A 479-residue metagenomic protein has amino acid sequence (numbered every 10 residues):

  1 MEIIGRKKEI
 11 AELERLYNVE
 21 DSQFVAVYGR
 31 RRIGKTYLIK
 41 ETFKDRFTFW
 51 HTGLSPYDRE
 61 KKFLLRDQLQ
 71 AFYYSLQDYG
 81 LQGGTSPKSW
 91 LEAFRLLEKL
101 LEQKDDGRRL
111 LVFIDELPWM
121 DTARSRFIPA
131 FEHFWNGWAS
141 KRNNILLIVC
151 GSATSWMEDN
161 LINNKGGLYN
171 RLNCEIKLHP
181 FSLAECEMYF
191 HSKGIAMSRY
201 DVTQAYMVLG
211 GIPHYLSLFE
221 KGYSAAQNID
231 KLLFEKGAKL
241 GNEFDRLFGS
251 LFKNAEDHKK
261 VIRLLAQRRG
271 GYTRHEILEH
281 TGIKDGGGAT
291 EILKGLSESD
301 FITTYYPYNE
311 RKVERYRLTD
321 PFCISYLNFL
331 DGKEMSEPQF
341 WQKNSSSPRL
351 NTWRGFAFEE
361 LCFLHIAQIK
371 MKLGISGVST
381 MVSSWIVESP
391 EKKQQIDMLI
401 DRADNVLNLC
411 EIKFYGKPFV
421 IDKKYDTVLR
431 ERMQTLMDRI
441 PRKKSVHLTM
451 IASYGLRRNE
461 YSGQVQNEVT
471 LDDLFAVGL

Functional and structural regions predicted by a protein language model:
K35: Conserved lysine of the Walker
L38: Hydrophobic positions on the alpha1 helix immediately C-terminal to the Walker A/P-loop
F49-H51, R59-G84, E98, S325: Conserved NTP-binding/hydrolysis module of P-loop NTPases
W119-A123, F127-K165: Sensor-1/coupling segment of RecA-like P-loop NTPase cores
N173-D201: Conserved small helical "lid"/interfacial subdomain of P-loop NTPases
H214-I396: Accessory nucleic acid-recognition modules appended to NTPase machines
I366, I396-G416, L429, L448: Conserved catalytic cores of phosphodiester-cleaving nucleases, focusing on short active-site segments
R442-L479: Domain-level recognition of nuclease-like catalytic cores that cleave nucleotide substrates
